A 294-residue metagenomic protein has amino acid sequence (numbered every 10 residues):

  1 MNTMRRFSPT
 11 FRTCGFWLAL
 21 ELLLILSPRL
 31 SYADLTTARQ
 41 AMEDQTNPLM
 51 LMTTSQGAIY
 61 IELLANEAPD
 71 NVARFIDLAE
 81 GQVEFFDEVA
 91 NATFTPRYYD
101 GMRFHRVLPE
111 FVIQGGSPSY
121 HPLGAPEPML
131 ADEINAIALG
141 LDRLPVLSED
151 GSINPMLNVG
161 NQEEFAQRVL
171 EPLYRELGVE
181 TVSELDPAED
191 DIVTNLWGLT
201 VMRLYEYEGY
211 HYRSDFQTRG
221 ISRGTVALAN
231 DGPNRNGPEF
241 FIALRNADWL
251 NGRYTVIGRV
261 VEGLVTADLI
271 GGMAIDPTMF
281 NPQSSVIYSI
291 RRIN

Functional and structural regions predicted by a protein language model:
M1-R12: N-terminal secretory signal peptides that target proteins for export/translocation
R5, F16-W17, S31-A33: Short, low-structural-confidence N-terminal segments
G15-S27: Bacterial N-terminal signal peptides
L30-N294: Cyclophilin-like peptidyl-prolyl cis-trans isomerases
